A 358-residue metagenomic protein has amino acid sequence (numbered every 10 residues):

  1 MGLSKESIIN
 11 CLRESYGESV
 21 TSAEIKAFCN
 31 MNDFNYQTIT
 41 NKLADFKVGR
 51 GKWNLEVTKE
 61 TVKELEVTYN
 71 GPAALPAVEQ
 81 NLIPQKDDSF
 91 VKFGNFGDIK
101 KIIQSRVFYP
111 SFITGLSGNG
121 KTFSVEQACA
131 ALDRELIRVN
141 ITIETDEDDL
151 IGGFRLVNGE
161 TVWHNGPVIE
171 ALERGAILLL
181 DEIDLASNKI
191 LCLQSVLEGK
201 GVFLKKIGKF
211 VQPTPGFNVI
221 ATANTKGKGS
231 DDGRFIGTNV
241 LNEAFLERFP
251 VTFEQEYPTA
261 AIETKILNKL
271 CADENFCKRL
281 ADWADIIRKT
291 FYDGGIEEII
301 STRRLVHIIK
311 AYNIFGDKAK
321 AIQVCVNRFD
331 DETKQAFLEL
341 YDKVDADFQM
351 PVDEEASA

Functional and structural regions predicted by a protein language model:
G2-S7, S22-R50, L55-A358: C-terminal regulatory/interaction module of P-loop NTP-utilizing enzymes
R13-A23: Short capping segments at the starts of secondary-structure elements
